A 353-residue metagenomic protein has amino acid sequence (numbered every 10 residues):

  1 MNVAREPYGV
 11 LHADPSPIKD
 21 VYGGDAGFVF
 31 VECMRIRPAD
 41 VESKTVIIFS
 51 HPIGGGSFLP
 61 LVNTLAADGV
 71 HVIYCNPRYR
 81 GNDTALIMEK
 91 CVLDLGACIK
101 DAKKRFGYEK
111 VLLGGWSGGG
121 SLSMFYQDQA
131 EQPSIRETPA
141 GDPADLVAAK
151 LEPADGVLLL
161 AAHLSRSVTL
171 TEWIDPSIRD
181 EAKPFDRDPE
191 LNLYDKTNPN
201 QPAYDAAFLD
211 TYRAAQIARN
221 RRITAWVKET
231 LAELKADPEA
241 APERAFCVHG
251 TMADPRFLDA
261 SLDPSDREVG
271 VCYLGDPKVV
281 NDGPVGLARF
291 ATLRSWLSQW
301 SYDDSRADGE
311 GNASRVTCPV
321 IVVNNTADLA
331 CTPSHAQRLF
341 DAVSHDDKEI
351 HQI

Functional and structural regions predicted by a protein language model:
M1-T45: N-terminal cap/lid segment of alpha/beta-hydrolase-fold proteins
S57-L59, T169, S305, L329-H335: Conserved alpha/beta-hydrolase "acid-adjacent" motif
V62-T84: Conserved alpha/beta-hydrolase
R78-L112: Catalytic nucleophile-loop/oxyanion-hole region of alpha/beta-hydrolase and closely related hydrolase-like folds
G114-M124: Gly/Ala-rich beta-loop-alpha elbow adjacent to hydrolase catalytic centers
L146-C272: Alpha/beta-hydrolase-fold enzymes
V316, V322-N324: Short beta-strand/loop motif that positions the catalytic acidic residue of the alpha/beta-hydrolase fold
D341-I353: Catalytic histidine neighborhood in serine/cysteine hydrolases with alpha/beta-hydrolase-type architecture
